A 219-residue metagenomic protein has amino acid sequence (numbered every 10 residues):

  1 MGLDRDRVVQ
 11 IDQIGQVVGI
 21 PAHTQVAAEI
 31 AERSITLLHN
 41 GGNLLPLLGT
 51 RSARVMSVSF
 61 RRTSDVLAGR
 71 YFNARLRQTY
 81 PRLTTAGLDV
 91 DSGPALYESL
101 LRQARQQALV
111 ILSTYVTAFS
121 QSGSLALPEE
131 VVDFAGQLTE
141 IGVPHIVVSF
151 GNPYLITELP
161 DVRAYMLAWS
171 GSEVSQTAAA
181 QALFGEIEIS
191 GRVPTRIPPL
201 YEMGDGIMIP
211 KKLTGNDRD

Functional and structural regions predicted by a protein language model:
M1-D219: Preference for extracellular/luminal or secreted protein segments
